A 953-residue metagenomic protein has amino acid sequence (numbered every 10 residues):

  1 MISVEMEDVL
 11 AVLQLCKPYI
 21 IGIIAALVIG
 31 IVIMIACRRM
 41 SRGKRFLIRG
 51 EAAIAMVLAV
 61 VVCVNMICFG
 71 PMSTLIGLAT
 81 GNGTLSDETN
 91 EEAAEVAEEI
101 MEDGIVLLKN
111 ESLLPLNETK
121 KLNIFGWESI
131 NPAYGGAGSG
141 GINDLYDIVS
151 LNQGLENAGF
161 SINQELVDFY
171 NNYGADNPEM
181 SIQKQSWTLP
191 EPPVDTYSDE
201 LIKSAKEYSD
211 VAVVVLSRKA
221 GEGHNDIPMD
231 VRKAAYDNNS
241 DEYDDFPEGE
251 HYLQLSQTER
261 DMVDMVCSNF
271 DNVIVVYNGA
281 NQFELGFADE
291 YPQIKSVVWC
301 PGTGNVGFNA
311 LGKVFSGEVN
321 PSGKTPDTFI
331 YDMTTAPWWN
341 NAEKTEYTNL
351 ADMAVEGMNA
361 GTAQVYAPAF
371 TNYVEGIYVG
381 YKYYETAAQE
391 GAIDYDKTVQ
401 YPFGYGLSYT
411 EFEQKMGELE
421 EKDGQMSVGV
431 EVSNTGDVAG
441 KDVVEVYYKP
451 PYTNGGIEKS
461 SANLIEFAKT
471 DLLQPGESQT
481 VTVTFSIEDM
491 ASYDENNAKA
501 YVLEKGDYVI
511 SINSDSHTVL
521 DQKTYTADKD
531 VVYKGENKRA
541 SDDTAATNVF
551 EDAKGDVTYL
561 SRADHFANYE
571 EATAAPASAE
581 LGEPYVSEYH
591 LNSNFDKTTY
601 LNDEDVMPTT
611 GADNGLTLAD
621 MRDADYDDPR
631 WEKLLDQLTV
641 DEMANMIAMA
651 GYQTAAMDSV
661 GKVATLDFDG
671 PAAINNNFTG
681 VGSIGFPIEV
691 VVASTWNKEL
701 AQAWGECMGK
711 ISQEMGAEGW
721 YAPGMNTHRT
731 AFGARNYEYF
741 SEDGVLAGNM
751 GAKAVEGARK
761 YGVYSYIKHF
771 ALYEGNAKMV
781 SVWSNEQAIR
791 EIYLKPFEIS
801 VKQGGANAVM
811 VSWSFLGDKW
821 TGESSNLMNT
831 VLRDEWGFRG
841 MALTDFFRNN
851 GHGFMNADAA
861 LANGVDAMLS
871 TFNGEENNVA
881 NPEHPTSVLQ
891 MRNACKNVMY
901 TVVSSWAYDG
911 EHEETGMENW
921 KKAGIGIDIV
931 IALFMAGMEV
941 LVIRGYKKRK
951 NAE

Functional and structural regions predicted by a protein language model:
M1-D494, V502-I512, S516, K538-E953: Glycoside hydrolase catalytic-domain context in secreted enzymes
K499: Extracellular/periplasmic metallocenter environments
T518-R539: Short beta-strand elements
